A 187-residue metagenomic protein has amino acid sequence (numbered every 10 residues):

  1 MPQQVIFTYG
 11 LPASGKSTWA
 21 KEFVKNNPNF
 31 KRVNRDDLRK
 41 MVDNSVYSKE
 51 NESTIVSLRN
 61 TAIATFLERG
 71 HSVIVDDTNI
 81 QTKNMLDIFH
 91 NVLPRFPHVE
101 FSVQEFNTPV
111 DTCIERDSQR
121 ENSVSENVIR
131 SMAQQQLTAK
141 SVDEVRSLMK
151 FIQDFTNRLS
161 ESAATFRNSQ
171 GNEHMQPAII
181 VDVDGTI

Functional and structural regions predicted by a protein language model:
P2-Y9, S14, E22, F30 (+2 more regions): Conserved GTP-binding G-domain of TRAFAC-class P-loop NTPases and closely related GTPase folds
V5-I6, G10, T54, L67-E68 (+1 more regions): Compositionally biased low-complexity segments enriched in polar/charged residues
S17-H71, I114: Conserved substrate/cofactor phosphate-moiety recognition/catalytic segment in nucleotide-dependent phosphotransferases
N27, M41, S45, L67 (+1 more regions): ATP-dependent NMP and nucleoside kinases share a basic, alpha-helical "lid"
L38, D77-N79, D184-T186: Conserved Walker B
E52-N60, T82, N107, E126 (+1 more regions): Amphipathic alpha-helical transducer elements in NTP-driven molecular machines
Q176-I187: Asp-based phosphoryl-transfer active-site loop
